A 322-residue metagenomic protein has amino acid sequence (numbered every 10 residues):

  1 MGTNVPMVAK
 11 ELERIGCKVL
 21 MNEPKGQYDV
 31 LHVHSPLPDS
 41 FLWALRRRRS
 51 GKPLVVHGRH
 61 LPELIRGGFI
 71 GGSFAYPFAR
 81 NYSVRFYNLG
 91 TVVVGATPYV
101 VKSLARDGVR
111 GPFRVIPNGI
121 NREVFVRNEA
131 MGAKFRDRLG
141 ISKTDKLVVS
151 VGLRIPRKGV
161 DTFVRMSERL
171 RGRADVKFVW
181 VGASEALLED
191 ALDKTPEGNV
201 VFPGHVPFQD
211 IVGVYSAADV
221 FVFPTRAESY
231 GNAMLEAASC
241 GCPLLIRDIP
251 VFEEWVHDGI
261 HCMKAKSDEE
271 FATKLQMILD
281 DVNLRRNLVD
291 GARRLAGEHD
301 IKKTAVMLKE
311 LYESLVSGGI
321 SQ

Functional and structural regions predicted by a protein language model:
F74-V93: Membrane-proximal helix-turn-helix segments that form the acceptor-binding/catalytic region of lipid-linked
Y99, G119: Carbohydrate-associated surface elements
S142-K158, V164-S167: Conserved donor-binding/catalytic core segment of Leloir-type glycosyltransferases
E189-Q209: Nucleotide-activated donor-binding/catalytic signature segment of Leloir-type glycosyltransferases, i.e., the conserved
H205-V206, G213-A218: Short alpha-helical donor nucleotide-sugar binding micro-motif in glycosyltransferases
R226: Aromatic "clamp/platform" in nucleotide-sugar-dependent glycosyltransferases that forms part of the donor/acceptor
P243-I246: Short hydrophobic beta-strand element within catalytic cores of glycosyltransferases and related nucleotide-activated
D258-E269, M277-N283: Conserved acidic donor-binding segment of nucleotide-sugar-dependent glycosyltransferases
